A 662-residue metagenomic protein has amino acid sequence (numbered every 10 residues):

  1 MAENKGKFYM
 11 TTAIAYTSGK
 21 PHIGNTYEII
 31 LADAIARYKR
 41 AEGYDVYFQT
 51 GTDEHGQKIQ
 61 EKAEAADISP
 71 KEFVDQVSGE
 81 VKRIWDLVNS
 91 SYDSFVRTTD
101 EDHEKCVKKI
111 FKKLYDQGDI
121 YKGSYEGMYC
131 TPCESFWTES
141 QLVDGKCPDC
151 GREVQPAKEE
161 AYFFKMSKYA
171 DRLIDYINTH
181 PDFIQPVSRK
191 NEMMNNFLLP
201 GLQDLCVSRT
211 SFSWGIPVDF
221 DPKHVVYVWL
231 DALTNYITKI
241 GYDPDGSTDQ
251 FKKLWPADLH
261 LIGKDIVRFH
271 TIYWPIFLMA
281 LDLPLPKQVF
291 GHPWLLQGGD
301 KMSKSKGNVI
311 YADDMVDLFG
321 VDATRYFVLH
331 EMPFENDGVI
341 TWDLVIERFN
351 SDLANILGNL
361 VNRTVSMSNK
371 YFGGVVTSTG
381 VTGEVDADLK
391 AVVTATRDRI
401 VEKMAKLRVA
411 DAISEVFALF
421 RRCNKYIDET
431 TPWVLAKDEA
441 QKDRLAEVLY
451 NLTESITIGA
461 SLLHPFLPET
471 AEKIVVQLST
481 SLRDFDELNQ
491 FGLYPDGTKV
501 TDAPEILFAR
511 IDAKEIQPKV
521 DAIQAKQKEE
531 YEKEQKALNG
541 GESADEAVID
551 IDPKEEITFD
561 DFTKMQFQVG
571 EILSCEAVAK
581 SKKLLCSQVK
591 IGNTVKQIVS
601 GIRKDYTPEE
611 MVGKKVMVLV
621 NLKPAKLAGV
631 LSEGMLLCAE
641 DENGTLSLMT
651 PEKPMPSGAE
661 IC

Functional and structural regions predicted by a protein language model:
M1-N4, Y38-D45, A66, P70 (+8 more regions): Secondary-structure transition/capping motifs at alpha-helix termini and the adjoining loop/turn into the next element
A2-T50, D102-C106, C150, P156-K370 (+1 more regions): Structured secondary-structure scaffolds
A2-V77, S94-F111, D116, C133 (+5 more regions): N-terminal catalytic cores of NTP/NDP-binding nucleotidyl/phosphoryl-transfer enzymes
S78-S91: A glycine-rich helix N-cap at a beta->alpha junction
Q117-A170, I174: Cys/His-rich short segments
K122, E331, D343-T382, V392-V500 (+1 more regions): Helix-rich, typically C-terminal accessory recognition domains appended to large enzymatic cores
I474-D561: Intrinsic disorder at enzyme termini
G541-C662: Phosphate-backbone binding interfaces of nucleic-acid-interacting proteins
